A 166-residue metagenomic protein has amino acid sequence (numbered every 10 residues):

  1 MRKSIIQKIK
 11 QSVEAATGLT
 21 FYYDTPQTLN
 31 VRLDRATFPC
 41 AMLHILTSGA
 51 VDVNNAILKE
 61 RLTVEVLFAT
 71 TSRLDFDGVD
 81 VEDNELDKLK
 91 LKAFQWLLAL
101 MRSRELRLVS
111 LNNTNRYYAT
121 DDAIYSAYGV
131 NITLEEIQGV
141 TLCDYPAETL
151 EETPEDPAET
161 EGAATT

Functional and structural regions predicted by a protein language model:
M1-P26, N30, L46-T166: Charged, amphipathic alpha-helical segments and their flanking helix caps
R35-S48: A short, hydrophobic beta-strand-centered structural micro-motif
